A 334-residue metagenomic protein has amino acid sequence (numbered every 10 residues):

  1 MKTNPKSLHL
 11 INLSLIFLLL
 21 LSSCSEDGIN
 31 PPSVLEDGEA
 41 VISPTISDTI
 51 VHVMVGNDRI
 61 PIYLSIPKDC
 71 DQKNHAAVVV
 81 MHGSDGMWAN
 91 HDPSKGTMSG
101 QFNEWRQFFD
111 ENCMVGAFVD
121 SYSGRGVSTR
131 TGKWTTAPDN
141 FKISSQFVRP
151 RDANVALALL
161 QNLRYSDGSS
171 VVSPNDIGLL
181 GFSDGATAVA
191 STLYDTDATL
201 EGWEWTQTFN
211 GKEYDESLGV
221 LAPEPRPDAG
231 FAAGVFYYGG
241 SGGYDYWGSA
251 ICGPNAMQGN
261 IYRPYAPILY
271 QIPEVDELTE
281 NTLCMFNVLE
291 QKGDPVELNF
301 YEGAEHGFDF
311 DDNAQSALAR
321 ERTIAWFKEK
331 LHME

Functional and structural regions predicted by a protein language model:
L20-S23: C-terminal motif of bacterial Sec signal peptides marking the signal peptidase cleavage site
S25-D27: Bacterial signal peptide processing site
P31-K73: N-terminal cap/lid segment of alpha/beta-hydrolase-fold proteins
N74-V172, T187: Serine-hydrolase catalytic machinery in alpha/beta-hydrolase-like enzymes
R151-G253: Primarily recognizes the serine-hydrolase "nucleophile elbow" in alpha/beta-hydrolase and SGNH/GDSL folds
Y246, E277-L283: Conserved alpha/beta-hydrolase "acid-adjacent" motif
P264, Y270-I272: Short beta-strand/loop motif that positions the catalytic acidic residue of the alpha/beta-hydrolase fold
K292-E334: C-terminal catalytic histidine-bearing segment of alpha/beta-hydrolase fold enzymes
